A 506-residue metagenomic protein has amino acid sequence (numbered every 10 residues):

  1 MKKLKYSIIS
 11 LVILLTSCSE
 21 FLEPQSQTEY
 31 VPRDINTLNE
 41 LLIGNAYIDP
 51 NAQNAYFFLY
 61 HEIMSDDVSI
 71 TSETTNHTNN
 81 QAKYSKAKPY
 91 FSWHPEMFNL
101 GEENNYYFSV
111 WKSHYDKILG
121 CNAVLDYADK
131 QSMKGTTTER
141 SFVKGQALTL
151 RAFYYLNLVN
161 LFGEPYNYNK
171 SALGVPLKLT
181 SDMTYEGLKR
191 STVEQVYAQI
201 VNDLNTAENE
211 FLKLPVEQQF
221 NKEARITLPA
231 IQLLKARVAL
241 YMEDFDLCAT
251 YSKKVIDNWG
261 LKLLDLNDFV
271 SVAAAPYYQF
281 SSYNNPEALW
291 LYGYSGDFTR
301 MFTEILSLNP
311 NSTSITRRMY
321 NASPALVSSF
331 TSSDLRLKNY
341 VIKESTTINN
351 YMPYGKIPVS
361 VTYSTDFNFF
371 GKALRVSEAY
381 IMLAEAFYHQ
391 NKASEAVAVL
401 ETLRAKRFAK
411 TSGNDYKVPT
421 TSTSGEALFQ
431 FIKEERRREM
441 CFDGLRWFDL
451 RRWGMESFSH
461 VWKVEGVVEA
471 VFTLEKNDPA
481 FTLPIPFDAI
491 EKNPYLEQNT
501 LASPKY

Functional and structural regions predicted by a protein language model:
M1-T28: Bacterial Sec-dependent N-terminal signal peptides
C18-T71, F330, M455-Y506: Membrane-proximal, proline-rich intrinsically disordered regions
N39-Y60, Q195, R225, M242-E243 (+6 more regions): Extended ligand-binding clefts on enzyme/binding-domain cores
Y84-F162, S191, N209-L212, S364-G371 (+2 more regions): Conserved, well-structured interaction surfaces
